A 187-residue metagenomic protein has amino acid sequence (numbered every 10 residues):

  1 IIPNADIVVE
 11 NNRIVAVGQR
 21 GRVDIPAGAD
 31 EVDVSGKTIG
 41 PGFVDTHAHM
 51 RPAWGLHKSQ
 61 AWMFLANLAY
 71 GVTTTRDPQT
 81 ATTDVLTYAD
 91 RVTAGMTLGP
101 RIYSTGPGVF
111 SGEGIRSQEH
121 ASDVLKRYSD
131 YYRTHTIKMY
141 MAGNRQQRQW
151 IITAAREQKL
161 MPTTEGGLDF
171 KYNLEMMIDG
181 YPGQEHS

Functional and structural regions predicted by a protein language model:
I1-G40: Histidine-rich, glycine-flanked metal-binding segment
Q19-R20, V44-D45, L56: Residue-level structural signal for beta-strand termini and adjacent loop
V34, T38-A48, S59-S187: Divalent-metal coordination cores built from histidine and acidic residues
M50-P52: Short active-site segment of divalent metal-dependent hydrolases/proteases that encodes the spacing between
